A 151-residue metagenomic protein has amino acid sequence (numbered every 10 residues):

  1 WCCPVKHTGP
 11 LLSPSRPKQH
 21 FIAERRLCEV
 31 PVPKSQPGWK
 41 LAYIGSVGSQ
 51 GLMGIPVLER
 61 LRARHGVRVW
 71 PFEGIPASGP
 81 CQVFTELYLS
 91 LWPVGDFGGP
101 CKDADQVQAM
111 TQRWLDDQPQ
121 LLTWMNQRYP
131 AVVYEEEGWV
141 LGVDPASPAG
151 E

Functional and structural regions predicted by a protein language model:
W1-E151: RNase H-like (RuvC/DEDD) metal-dependent nuclease/polynucleotide-processing core
